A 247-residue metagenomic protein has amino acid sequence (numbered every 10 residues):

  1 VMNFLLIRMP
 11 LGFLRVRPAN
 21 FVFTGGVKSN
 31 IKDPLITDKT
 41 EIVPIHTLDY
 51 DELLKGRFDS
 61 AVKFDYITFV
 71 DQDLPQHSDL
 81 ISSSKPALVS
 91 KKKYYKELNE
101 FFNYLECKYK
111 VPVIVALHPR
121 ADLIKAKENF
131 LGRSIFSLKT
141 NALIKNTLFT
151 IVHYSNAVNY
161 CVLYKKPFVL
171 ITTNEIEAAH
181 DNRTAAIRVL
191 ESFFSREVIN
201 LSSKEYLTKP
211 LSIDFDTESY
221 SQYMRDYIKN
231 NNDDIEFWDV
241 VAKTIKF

Functional and structural regions predicted by a protein language model:
M2-S84, S219, T244-F247: A nucleotide-sugar donor-handling region in carbohydrate enzymes
A19, K39-T40, K110-V111, K165-P167: A short helix->loop->beta-strand "cap" motif at the edges of active sites that frequently abuts
F21-F23, V43, T68, I114 (+3 more regions): Hydrophobic/aromatic beta-strand patches that form the interior of the parallel beta-sheet core in alpha/beta enzyme
S29-P34, L53, H77, R120-K127 (+1 more regions): Short, charged/polar "capping" segments at the starts of alpha-helices and the immediately preceding loops
T47-D49, L54-K55, K96-N99, P112-Y164 (+1 more regions): Donor nucleotide-activated moiety binding/catalytic core segment of transferases that use nucleotide-activated donors
Y50-I124: Conserved catalytic-core segment of nucleotide-activated headgroup transferases in glycan assembly
K127-F130, N156-N232: Catalytic binding pocket for nucleotide-activated donors in carbohydrate/polymer assembly enzymes
I228-F247: C-terminal alpha-helical cap of glycosyltransferases
